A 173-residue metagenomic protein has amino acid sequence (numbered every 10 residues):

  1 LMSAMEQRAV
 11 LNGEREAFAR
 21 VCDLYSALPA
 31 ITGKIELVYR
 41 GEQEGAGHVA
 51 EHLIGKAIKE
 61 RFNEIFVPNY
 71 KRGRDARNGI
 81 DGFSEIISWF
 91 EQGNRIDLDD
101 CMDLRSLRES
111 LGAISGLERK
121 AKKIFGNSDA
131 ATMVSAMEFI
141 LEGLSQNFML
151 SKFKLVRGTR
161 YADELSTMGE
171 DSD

Functional and structural regions predicted by a protein language model:
L1: Conserved RecA-like P-loop NTPase ATPase core
E6-D173: C-terminal engagement/docking regions of AAA+ P-loop ATPases
